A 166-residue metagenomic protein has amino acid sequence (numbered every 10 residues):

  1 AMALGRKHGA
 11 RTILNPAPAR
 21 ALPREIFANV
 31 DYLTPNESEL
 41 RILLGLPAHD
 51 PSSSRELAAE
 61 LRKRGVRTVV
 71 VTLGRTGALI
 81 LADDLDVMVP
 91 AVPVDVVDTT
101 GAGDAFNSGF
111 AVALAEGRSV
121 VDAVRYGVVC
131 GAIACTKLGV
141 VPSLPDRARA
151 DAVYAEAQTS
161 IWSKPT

Functional and structural regions predicted by a protein language model:
A1-E56, T76-A78: Conserved beta-alpha-beta core of the PfkB/ribokinase-like small-molecule kinase fold
K7, R20-I26, P51-T166: Conserved phosphate-binding/catalytic region of the ribokinase-like
